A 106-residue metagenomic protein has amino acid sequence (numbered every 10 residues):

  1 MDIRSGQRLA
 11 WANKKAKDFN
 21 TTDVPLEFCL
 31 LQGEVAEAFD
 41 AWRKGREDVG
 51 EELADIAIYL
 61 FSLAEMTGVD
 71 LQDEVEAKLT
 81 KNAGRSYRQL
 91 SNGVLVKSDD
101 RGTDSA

Functional and structural regions predicted by a protein language model:
M1-A106: Flexible "arm" and connector segments at domain edges
